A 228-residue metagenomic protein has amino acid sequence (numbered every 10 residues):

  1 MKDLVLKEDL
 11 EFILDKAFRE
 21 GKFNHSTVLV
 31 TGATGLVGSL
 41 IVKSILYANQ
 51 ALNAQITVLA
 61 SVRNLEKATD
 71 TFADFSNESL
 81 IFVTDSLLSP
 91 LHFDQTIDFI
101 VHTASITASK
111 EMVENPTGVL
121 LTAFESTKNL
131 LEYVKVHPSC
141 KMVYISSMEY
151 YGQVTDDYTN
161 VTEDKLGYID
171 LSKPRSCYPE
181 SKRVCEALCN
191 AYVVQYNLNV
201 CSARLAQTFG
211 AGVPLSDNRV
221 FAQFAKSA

Functional and structural regions predicted by a protein language model:
M1-V28: Non-catalytic terminal and boundary segments that flank Rossmann-like NAD(P)-dependent oxidoreductase
T27-Y47: N-terminal Rossmann NAD(P)H-binding glycine-rich loop of SDR-like oxidoreductase domains
T31, S61, I100-A104, M142-M148 (+1 more regions): SDR active-site strand-loop-helix element
T84-T122: NAD(P)H-binding glycine-rich loop region in Rossmannoid oxidoreductase-like domains and their noncatalytic homologs
H102, K128-S176: Conserved Rossmann-fold NAD(P)-dependent oxidoreductase catalytic core, especially the SDR/UDP-sugar
I106-K110, M148-T155, R175, A206-G212: Active-site segment of SDR-like NAD(P)-dependent oxidoreductases
V154-D164, A187-A228: NAD(P)-dependent short-chain dehydrogenase/reductase
C177, S181: Active-site helix of classical SDR
